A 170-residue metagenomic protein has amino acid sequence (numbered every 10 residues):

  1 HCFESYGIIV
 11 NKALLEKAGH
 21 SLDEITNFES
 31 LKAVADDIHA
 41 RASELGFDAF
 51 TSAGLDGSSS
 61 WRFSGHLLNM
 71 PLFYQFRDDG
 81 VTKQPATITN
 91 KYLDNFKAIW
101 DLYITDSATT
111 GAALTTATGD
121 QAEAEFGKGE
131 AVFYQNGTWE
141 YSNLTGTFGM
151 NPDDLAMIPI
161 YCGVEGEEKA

Functional and structural regions predicted by a protein language model:
H1, Y6, K32-P85, A131: Extracytoplasmic/periplasmic solute-binding protein
H1-C2, N11-K12, A53-L55, G137-T138 (+1 more regions): Active-site-proximal beta-strand/loop segments in catalytic clefts of secreted hydrolases
H1-L15, D48, E167-A170: A structural signal for short loop-to-beta-strand junctions that line the ligand-binding cleft of periplasmic/secreted
Y6, N11, A18, N27-V34 (+6 more regions): Stable alpha-helical elements in mature extracytoplasmic
A13-E24, A108-T109: Aromatic-glycine-rich donor-binding/catalytic loop that engages nucleotide-sugar donors across glycosyltransferases
E24, G54-G57, L72-A98, G146-T147 (+1 more regions): Short, solvent-exposed loop/beta-turn-alpha elements that line the ligand-binding surface or hinge of extracytoplasmic
V34-D36, V81-T116: Glycine-centered hinge/linker elements that transmit conformational signals in sensory and ligand-binding systems
A98-A170: Extracytoplasmic/periplasmic substrate-binding proteins
